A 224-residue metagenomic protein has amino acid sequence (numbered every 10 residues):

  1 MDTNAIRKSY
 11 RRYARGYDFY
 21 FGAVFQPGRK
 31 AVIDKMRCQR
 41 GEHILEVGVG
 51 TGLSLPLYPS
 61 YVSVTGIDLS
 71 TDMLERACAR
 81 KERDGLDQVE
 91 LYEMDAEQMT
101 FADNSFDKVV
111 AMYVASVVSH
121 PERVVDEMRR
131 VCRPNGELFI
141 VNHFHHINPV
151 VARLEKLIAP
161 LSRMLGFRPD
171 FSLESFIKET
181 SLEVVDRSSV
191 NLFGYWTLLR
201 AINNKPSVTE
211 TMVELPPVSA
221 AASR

Functional and structural regions predicted by a protein language model:
M1-Q39, L53, R76, R153-P160 (+1 more regions): Conserved class I S-adenosyl-L-methionine
N4, F21-A23, F139-T197: C-terminal alpha-helical "lid/dimerization" subdomain adjacent to the S-adenosyl-L-methionine
E42, G136: Glycine-centered, small-residue-biased loops immediately flanking beta-strands in adenine/cofactor-binding cores
L45-Q98: Class I SAM-dependent methyltransferase SAM/SAH-binding core
M94-V109: A short acidic, Gly/Pro-enriched loop at the edge of an enzyme's catalytic core that lines a small-molecule cofactor
K108-H120: A short SAM/SAH-binding and catalytic strip from SAM-dependent methyltransferases
E122-P134: A short glycine-rich, Lys/Arg-flanked "PGG" loop and its adjoining helix->strand segment in the class I
T180-L182, D186-R224: Core SAM-dependent methyltransferase catalytic element
